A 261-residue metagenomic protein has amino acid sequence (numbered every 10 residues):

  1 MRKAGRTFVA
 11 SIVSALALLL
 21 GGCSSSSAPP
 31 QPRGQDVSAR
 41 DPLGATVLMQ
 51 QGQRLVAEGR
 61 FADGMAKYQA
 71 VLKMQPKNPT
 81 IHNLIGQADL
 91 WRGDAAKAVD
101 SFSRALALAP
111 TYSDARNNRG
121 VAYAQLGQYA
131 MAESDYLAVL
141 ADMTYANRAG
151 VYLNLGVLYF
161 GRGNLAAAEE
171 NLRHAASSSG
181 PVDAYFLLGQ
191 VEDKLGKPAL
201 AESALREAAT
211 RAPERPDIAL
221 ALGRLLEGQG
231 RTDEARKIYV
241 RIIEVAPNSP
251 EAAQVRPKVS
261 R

Functional and structural regions predicted by a protein language model:
L19-D41: Bacterial Sec signal peptide processing site at the extreme N-terminus
R40, M74, L108, D142-T144 (+3 more regions): Structural marker of alpha-solenoid helical repeat scaffolds
D41-M74, W91: Alpha-helical segment of the N-proximal tetratricopeptide repeat
A45, P79-T80, S113-D114, A146-A149 (+3 more regions): Helix-start (N-cap) detector for alpha-helical repeat units in TPR-like alpha-solenoids, especially tetratricopeptide
L84-Q87, N118, Y152-N154, L187 (+2 more regions): Canonical tetratricopeptide repeat
